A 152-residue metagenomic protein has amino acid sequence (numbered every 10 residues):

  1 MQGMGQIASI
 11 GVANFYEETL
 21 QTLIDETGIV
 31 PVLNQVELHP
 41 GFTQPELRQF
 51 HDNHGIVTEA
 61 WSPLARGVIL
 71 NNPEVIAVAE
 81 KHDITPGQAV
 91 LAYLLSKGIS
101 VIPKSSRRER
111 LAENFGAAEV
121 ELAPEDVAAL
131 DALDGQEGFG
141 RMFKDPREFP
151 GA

Functional and structural regions predicted by a protein language model:
M1-A152: Beta/alpha (TIM)-barrel catalytic core signal, keyed to glycine-rich beta->alpha loops juxtaposed to Asp/Glu that bind
